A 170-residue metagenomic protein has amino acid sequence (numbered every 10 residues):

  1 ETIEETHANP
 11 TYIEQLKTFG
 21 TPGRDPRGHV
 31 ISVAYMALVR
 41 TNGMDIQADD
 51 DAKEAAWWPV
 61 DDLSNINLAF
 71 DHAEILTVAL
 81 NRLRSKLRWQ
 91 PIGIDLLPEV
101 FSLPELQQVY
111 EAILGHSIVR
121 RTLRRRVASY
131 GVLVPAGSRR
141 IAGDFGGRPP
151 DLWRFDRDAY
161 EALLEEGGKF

Functional and structural regions predicted by a protein language model:
E1-E14, Y35, L106: The catalytic Nudix box helix
P10, G28-S32, D50-A52: Short connector loops at helix/strand junctions that flank enzyme active sites, especially segments positioning acidic
P10, I46, P135: Short beta-strand "wing" residues that participate in macromolecule-binding interfaces
T18-R24, S138-G143: Short, solvent-exposed loop/turn elements at beta->coil junctions and helix N-caps that rim active or binding pockets
P22-D45, A79-L83, D151-A159: Active-site-adjacent beta-strand/loop module that shapes the phosphate/pyrophosphate-binding cleft
G23-D25, N42-I46, S64-I66, W89-L96: Short helix-to-loop capping/linker segments positioned immediately adjacent to catalytic or ligand/cofactor-binding
A34-M36, I46-L83, L96-P104, V109 (+2 more regions): NUDIX/MutT-family hydrolases
W89-F170: Core RNA-modification/binding signature centered on pseudouridine synthases
